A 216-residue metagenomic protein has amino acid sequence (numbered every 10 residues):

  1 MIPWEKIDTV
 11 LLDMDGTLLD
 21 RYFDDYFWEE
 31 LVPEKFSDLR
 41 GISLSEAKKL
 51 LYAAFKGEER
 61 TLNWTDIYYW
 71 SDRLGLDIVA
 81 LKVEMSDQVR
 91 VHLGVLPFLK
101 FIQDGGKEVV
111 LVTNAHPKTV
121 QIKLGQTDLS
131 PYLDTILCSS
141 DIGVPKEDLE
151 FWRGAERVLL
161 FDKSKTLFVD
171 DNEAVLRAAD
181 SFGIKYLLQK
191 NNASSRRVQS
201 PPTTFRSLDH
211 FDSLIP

Functional and structural regions predicted by a protein language model:
M1-V10, L96, K100, H116-P117 (+1 more regions): Asp-based, Mg2+/Mn2+-dependent phosphohydrolase catalytic module
I2-P97, H116-K118: N-terminal helical cap/lid subdomain that shapes the substrate entry/recognition surface in HAD-like hydrolases
Q103: Conserved ATPase "switch" residues in P-loop NTPase domains
